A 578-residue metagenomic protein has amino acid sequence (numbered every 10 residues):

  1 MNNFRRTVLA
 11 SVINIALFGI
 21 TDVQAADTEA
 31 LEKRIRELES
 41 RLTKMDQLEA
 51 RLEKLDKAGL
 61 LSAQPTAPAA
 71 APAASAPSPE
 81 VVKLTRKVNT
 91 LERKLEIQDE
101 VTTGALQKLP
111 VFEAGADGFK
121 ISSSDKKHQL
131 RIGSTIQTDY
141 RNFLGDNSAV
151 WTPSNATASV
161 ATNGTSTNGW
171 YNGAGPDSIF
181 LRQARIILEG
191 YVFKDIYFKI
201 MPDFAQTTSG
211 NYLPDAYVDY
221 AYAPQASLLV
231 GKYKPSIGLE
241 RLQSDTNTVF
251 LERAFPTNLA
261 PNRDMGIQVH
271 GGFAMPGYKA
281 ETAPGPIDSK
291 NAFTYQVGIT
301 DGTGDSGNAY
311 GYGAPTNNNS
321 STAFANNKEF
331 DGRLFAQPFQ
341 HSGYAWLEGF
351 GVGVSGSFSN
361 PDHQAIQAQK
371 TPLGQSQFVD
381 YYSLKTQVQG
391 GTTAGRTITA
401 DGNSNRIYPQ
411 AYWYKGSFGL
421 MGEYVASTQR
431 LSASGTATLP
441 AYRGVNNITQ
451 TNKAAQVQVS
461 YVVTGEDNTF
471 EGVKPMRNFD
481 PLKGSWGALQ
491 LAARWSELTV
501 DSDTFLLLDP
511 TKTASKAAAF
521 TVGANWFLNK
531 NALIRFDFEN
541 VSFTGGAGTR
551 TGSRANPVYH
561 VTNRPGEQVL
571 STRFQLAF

Functional and structural regions predicted by a protein language model:
M1-Q24: Gram-negative bacterial Sec-dependent N-terminal signal peptides
V23-Q137, L144-W151, S159, Y278-D288 (+2 more regions): N-terminal periplasmic/intermembrane-space "pro-region" immediately following the signal or transit peptide
S78, P202, S320, V445-N446: Second-shell loop/turn segments in exported
K108, D117, P214, M265 (+2 more regions): Residue-level marker for the onset of beta-strands and adjacent loop->beta junctions in well-ordered domains
L109, P176-D177, P256-A260, T322-F324 (+3 more regions): Short Gly/Pro-enriched turn/cap motifs at secondary-structure boundaries
A114-D362, T451-N452, Q456, Y461-G484 (+1 more regions): Outer membrane beta-barrel
Y220, W346-E348, V352, G356 (+1 more regions): Outer-membrane beta-barrel pore domains
